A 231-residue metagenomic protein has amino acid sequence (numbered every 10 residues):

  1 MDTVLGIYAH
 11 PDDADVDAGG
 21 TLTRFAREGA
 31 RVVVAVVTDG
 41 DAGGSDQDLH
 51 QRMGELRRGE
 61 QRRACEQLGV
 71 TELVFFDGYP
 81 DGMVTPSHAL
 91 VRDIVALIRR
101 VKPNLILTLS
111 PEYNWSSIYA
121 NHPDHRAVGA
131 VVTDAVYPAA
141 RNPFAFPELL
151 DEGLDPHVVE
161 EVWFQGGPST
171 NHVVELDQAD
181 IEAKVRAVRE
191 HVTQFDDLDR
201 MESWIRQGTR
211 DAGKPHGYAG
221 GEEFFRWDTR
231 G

Functional and structural regions predicted by a protein language model:
M1-K102: Active-site rim/loop-helix segments in enzyme catalytic domains that contact anionic ligands
M1-L5, P86-G231: Metal-dependent de-N-acetylase/amidase catalytic core
